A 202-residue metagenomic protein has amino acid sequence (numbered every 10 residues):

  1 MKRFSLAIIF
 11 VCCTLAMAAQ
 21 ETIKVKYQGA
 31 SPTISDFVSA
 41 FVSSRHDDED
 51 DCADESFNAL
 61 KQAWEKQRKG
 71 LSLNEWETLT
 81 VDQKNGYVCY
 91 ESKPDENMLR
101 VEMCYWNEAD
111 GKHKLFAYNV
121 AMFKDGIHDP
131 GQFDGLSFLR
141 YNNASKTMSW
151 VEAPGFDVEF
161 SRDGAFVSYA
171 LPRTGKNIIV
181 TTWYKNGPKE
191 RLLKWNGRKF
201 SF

Functional and structural regions predicted by a protein language model:
M1-I23: Bacterial Sec-dependent N-terminal signal peptides
Q20-W106: Terminal domain-start segments
V81, N85-E91, R140-E152, W195-K199: Surface-exposed loop/turn elements that mediate protein-protein interactions on large endomembrane-trafficking
C89-S92, A117-K124, I178-Y184: Short beta-strand segments that buttress and anchor functional surface loops
N97-V101, F116, D125-L136, D163-A165 (+1 more regions): Short, surface-exposed coil-to-beta transition loops
R100-G111, V167-T174: Structural signature of eukaryotic scaffold interfaces centered on beta-propeller domains
H113-E152: Mid-length scaffold segments of soluble, non-membrane domains
T147-F202: Short aromatic loop motif centered on NTY/YTY
